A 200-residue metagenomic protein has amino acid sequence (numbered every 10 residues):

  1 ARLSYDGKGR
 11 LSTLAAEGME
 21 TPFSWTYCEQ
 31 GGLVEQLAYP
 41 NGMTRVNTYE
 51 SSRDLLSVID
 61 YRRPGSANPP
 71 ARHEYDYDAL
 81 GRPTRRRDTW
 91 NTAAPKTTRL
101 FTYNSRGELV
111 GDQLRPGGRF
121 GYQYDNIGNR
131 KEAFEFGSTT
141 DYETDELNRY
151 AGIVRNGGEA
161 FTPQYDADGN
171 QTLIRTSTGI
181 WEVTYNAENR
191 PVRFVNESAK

Functional and structural regions predicted by a protein language model:
A1-K200: Acidic/glycine-rich beta-solenoid
